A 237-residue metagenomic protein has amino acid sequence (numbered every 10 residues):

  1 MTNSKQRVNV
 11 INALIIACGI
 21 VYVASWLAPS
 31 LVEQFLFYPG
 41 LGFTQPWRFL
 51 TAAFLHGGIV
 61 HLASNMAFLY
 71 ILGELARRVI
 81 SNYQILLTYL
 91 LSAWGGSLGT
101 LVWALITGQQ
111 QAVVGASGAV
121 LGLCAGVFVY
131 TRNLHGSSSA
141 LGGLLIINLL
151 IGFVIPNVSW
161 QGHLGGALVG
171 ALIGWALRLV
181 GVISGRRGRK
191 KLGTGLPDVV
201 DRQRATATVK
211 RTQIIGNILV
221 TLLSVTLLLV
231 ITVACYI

Functional and structural regions predicted by a protein language model:
M1-S4, F153-I237: C-terminal transmembrane module of polytopic alpha-helical membrane proteins
S4-V114, P156-V158: N-terminal TM1-TM2 helical hairpin plus the immediately adjacent luminal interfacial "cap"
I20, A63, A67, L98 (+4 more regions): Active-site His/Glu-centered metal-binding helix of metallohydrolases
A67-I71, L123-G126, L144-G152: Hydrophobic, membrane-inserted alpha-helices
G73, G122-Y130, G170-R178: Hydrophobic transmembrane alpha-helices
R78-V79, V127-G142, L179-T194: Alpha-helical transmembrane bundle and helix-membrane interface signal in multi-pass integral membrane proteins
L90-S92, A140-L149, G170: Central hydrophobic cores of alpha-helical transmembrane segments in multi-pass integral membrane proteins
Q109-V127: Membrane-interface micro-motifs in multi-pass membrane enzymes
